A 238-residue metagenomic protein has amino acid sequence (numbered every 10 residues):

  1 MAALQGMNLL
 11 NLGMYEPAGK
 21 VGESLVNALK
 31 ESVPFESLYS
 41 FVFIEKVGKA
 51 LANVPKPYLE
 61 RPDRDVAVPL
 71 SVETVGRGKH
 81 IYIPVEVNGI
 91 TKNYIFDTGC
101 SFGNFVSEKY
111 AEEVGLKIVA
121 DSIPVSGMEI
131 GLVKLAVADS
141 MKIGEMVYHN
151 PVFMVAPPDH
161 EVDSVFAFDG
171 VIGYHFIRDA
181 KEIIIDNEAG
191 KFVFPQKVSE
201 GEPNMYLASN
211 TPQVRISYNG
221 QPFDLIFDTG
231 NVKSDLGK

Functional and structural regions predicted by a protein language model:
M1-K238: Pepsin/retropepsin-fold aspartyl endopeptidases
